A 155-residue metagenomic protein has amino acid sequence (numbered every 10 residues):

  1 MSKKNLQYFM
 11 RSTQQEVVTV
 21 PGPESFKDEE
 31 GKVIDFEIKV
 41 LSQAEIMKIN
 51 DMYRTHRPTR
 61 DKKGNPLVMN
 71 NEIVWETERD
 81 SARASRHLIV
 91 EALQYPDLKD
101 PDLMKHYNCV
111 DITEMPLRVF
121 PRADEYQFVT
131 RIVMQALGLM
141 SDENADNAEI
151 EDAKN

Functional and structural regions predicted by a protein language model:
M1-Q14, A148-N155: Low-complexity intrinsically disordered segments
M10-K27: Short acidic, Pro/Gly- and aromatic-enriched capping/linker segments at domain boundaries
E30-N155: Short, surface-exposed, charged amphipathic helix/loop patches that serve as local interaction elements
